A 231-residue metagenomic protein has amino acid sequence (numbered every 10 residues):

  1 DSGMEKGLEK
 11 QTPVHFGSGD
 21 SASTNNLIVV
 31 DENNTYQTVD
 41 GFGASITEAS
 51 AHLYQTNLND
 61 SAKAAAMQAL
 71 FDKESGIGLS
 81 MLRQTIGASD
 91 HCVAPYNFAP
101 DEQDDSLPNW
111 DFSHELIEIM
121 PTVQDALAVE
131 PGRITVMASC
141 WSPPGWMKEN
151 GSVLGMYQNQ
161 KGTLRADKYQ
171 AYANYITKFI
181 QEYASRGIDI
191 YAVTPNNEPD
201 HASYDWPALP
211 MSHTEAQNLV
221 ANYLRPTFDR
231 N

Functional and structural regions predicted by a protein language model:
G3-M4: Acidic, contiguous N-terminal accessory segments
L8-I190, M211-T214, N222: N-terminal catalytic cores of secreted or lumenal carbohydrate-active enzymes
S139-C140, A192-E198, N231: Core alpha/beta catalytic barrel or barrel-like domain that forms the active/cofactor pocket in diverse metabolic
M147-N150, D200-D205: Active-site clefts of carbohydrate-active enzymes
A202-N231: Gly/Pro-rich turn-and-neighbor structural signature
